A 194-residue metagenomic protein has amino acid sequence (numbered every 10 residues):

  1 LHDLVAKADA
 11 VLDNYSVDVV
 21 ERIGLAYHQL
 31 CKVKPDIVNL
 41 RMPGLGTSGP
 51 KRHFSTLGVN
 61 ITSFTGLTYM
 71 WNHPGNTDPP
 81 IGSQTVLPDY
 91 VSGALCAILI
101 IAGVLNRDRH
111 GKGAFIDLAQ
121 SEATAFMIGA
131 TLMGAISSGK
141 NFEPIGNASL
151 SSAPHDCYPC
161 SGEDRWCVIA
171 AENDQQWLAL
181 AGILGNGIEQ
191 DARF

Functional and structural regions predicted by a protein language model:
L1-R109, P144: N-terminal helix-loop segment corresponding to the beta1-alpha1 unit of nucleotide/adenylate-binding folds
G44-G46, Q120-A125, G162, A171-Q176: Glycine-rich beta-alpha junction loops
F54, L87, Q120, W166-I169 (+1 more regions): Tryptophan-centric aromatic hotspots in well-structured domains and transmembrane helices
T56, S152-H155: Short beta-strand-initiation
G93-A114, F126-S138, A181-E189: Oxidoreductase and adenylate-handling cofactor-binding alpha/beta cores
G113-S121: Beta-strand segments within the central parallel beta-sheet cores of soluble alpha/beta enzyme folds
F142-L150, C157, I169: Short Gly/Pro-enriched turn/cap motifs at secondary-structure boundaries
P154-F194: Aromatic-enriched alpha-helical interface/lid elements that frame and gate functional surfaces
